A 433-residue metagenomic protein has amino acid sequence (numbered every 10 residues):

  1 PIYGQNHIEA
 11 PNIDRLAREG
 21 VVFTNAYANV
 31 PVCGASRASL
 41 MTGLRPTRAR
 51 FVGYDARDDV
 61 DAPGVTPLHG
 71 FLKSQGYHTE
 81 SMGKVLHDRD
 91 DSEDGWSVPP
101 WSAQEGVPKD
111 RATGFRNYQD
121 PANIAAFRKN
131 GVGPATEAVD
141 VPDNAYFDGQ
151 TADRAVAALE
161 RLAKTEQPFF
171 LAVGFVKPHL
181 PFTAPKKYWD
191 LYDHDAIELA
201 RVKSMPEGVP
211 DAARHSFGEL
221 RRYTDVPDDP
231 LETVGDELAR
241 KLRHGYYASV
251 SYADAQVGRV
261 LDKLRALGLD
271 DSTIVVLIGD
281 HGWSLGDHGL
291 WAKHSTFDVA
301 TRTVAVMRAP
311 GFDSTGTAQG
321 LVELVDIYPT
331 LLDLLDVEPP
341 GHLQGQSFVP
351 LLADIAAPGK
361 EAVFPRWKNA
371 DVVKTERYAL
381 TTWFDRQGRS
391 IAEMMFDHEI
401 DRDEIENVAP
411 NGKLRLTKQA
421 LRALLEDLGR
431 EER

Functional and structural regions predicted by a protein language model:
P1-T382, R389-A392, R402-E426, R430: Formylglycine-dependent sulfatase
M395-F396: Short hydrophobic beta-strand that contains or immediately precedes a catalytic carboxylate
